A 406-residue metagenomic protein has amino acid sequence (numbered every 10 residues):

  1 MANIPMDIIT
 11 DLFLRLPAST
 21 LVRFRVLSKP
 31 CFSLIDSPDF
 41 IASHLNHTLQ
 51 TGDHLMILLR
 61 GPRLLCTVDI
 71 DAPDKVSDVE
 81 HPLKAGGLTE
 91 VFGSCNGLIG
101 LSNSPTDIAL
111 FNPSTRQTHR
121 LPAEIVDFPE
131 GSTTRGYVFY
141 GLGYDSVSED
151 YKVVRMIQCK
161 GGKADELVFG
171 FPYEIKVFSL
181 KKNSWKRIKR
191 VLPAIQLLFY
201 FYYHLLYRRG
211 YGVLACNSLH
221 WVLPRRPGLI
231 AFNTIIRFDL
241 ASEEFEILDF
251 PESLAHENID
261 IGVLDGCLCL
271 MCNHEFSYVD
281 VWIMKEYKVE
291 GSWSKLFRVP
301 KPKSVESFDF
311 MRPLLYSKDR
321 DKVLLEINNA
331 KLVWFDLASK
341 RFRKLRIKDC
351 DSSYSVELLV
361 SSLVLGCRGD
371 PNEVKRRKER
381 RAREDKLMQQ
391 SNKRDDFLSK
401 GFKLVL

Functional and structural regions predicted by a protein language model:
M1-L406: N-terminal entry/capping and adjacent linker segments that precede and initiate structured domains
